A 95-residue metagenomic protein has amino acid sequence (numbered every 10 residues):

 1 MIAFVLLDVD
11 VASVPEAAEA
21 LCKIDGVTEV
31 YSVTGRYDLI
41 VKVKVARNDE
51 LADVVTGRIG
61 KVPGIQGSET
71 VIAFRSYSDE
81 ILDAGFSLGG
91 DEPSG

Functional and structural regions predicted by a protein language model:
M1-G95: A compositional/biophysical signature of low hydrophobicity enriched in polar/charged and small residues
